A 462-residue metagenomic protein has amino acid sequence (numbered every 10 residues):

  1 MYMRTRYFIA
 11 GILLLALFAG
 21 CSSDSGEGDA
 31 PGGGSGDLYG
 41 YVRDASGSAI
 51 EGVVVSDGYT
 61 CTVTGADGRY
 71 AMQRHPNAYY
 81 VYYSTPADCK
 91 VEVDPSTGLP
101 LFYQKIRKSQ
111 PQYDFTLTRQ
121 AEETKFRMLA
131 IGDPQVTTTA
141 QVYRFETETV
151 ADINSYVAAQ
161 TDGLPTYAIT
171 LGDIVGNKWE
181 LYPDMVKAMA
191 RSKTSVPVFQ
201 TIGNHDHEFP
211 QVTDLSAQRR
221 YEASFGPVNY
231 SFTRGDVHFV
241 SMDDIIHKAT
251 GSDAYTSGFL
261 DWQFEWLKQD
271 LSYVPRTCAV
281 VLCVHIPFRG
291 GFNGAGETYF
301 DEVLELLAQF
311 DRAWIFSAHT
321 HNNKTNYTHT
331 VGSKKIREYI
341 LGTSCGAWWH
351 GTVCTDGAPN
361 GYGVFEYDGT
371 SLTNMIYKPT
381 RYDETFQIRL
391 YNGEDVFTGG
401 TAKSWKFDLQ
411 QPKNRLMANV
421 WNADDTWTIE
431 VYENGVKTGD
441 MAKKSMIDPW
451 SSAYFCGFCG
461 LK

Functional and structural regions predicted by a protein language model:
L17-G20: C-terminal motif of bacterial Sec signal peptides marking the signal peptidase cleavage site
D24, G33-D37, D88-Y182: N-terminal active-site segment of His-dependent metallophosphoesterases
A30-E51: Structural motif
V53, Y59-R74: Short, acidic Ser/Thr/Gly-rich low-complexity loop/linker segments typical of extracellular and cell-surface proteins
A87-E92, P100-R107, E180-V274, A295-W314 (+2 more regions): Extended active-site neighborhood of metal-dependent phosphoesterases/phosphodiesterases
D133, G172-D173, G203-N204, H285 (+1 more regions): Active-site glycine-centered loops adjacent to acidic/histidine catalytic or metal-binding residues that shape
L271-F292: Short acidic, glycine-rich surface-loop motifs adjacent to enzyme active sites
K335-A423, W427-E430, N434: Binuclear metal-dependent phosphoesterase catalytic core
